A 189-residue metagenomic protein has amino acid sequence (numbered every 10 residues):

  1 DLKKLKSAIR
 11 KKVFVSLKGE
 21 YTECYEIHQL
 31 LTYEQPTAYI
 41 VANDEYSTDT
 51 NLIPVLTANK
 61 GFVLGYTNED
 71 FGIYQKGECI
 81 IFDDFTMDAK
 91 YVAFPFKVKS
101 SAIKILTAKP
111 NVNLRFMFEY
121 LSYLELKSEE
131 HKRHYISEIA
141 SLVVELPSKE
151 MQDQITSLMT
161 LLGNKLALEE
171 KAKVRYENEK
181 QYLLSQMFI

Functional and structural regions predicted by a protein language model:
D1-K60, K149, A172-N178: Non-catalytic DNA-recognition/assembly elements of restriction-modification systems
K6, K12-F14, I155-L166: Hydrophobic structural patches
I27, F85-E150: Basic, amphipathic alpha-helical recognition segments used for DNA target recognition
V55, C79-I81, I105: Conserved hydrophobic/aromatic beta-strand scaffold that supports enzyme active sites
Y66-T86, A93: Short, conserved beta-strand/beta-arch hydrophobic-aromatic motifs that form part of recognition grooves or interface
Q154, N164-Q181: Extended intrinsically disordered, low-complexity coil regions enriched in Ser, Thr, Gly, Ala and often Pro
L184-I189: Acidic, low-complexity, intrinsically disordered peripheral segments
